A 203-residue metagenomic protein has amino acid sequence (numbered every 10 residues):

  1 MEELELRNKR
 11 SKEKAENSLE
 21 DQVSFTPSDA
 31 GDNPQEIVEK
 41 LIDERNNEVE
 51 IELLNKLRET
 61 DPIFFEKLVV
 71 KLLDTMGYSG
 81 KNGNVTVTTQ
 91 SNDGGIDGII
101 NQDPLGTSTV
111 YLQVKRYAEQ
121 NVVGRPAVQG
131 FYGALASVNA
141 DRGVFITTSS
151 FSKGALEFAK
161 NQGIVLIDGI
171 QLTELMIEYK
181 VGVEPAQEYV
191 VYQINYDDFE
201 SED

Functional and structural regions predicted by a protein language model:
M1-D203: Mixed-charge (Asp/Glu-Lys/Arg
